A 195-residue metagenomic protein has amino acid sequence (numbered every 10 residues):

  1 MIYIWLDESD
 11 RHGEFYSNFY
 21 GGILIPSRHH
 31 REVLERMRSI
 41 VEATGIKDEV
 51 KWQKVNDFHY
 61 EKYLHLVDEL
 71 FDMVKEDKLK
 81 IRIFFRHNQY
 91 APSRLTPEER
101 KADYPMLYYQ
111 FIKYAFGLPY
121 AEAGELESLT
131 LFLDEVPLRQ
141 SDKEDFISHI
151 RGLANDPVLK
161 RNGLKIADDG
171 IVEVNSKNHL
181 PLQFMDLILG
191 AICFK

Functional and structural regions predicted by a protein language model:
M1-K195: Phosphate-ester processing/binding pockets and catalytic centers
